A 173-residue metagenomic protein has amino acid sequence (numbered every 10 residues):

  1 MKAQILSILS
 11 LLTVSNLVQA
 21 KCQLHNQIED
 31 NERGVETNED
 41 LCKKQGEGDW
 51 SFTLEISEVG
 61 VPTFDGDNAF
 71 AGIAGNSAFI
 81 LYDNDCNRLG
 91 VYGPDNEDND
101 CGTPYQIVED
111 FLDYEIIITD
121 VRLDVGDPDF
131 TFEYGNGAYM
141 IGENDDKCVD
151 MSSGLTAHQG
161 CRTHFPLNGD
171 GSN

Functional and structural regions predicted by a protein language model:
M1-Q23: Fungal secretory targeting signals
L6-L9, V14, W50, I56 (+1 more regions): Intrinsically disordered, low-complexity segments enriched in Ser/Pro/Gly/Ala and basic residues
V14-N16, E36, I80, D95 (+2 more regions): Processing junctions and N-termini across compartments
Q23-R33, D40-C42, D85, D100-C101 (+3 more regions): Extracellular low-complexity, O-glycosylation-prone Ser/Thr/Pro/Gly-rich "stalks" and linkers flanking catalytic
L24-N99: Short, surface-exposed binding/anchoring microloops in extracellular/periplasmic proteins
